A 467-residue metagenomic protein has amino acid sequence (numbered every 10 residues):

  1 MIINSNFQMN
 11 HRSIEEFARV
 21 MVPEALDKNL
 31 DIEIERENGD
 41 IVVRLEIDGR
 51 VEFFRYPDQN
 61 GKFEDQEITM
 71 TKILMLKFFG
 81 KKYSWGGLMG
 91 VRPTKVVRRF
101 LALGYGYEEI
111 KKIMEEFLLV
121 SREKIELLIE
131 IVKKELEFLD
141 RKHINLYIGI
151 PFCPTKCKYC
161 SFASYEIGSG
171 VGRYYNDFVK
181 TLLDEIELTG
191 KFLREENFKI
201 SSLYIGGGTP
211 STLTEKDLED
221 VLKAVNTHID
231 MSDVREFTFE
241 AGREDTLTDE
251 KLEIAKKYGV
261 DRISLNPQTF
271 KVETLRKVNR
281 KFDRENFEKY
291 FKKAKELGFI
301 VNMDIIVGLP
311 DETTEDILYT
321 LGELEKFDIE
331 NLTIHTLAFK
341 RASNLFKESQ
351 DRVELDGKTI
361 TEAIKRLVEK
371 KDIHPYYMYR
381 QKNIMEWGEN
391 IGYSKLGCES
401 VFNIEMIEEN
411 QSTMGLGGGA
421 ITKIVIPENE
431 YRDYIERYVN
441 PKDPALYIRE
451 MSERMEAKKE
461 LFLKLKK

Functional and structural regions predicted by a protein language model:
M1-K95, R99-L103, L396-K467: Radical SAM enzyme core and accessory elements
V43-L45, I148, I263-L265: Short beta-strand motif preference
M75-K82, T94, A102-Y147: N-terminal [4Fe-4S]-dependent radical SAM core
H143-N145, S202, E236, N331 (+2 more regions): Beta-sheet entry/capping signal
H143-V179: Canonical Radical SAM [4Fe-4S] cluster-binding loop centered on the CxxxCxxC motif and its immediate flanking residues
S164-A363: Conserved non-cysteine loop/helix-boundary elements of the Radical SAM core domain that shape
E273-V278, V307-T314, I329-V353, P375-E405 (+1 more regions): Flexible glycine/acidic-rich beta-alpha junction loops that bind and position SAM and/or redox cofactors in anaerobic
K358-Y379: TRNA-binding/sensing appendages of the translation machinery
